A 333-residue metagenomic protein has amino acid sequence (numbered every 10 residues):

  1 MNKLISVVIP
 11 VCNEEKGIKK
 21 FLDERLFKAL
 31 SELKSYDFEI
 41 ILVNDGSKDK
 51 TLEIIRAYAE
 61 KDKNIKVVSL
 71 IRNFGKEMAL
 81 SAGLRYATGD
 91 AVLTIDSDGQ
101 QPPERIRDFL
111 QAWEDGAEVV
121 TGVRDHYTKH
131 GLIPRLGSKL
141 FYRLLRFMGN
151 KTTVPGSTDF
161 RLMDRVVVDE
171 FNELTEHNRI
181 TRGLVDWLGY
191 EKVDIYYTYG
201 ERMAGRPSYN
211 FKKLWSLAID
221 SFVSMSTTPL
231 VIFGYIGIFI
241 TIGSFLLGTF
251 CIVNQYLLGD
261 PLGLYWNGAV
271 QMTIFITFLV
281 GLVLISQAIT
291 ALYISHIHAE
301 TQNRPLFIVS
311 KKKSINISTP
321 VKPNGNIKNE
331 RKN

Functional and structural regions predicted by a protein language model:
M1-G131: Structured catalytic core of nucleotide-sugar glycosyltransferases
L26, G83, D98, V120 (+5 more regions): Residue-level signature of catalytic and energy-coupling elements of molecular machines, predominantly ATP/GTP-dependent
A57-E60, R85, Q111, D115 (+5 more regions): Solvent-exposed polar/charged
V68-R72, K76-Y86, P103-T181, G200-I219: Acceptor/aglycone-binding surface of glycosyltransferases and processive sugar-polymer synthases
L132-K151, L214-S221, M225-I232, L282-I289 (+3 more regions): A transmembrane-helix-recognition feature enriched in membrane-embedded lipid enzymes and envelope glyco-/phospholipid
K192-I195: Conserved alpha/beta core of the MobA/IspD/sugar-nucleotide pyrophosphorylase nucleotidyltransferase superfamily
L230-I315: Membrane-embedded multi-pass helical conduit in multi-pass membrane proteins, especially envelope-biosynthetic
S310-E330: Cytosolic juxtamembrane regulatory segments of multi-pass membrane proteins
